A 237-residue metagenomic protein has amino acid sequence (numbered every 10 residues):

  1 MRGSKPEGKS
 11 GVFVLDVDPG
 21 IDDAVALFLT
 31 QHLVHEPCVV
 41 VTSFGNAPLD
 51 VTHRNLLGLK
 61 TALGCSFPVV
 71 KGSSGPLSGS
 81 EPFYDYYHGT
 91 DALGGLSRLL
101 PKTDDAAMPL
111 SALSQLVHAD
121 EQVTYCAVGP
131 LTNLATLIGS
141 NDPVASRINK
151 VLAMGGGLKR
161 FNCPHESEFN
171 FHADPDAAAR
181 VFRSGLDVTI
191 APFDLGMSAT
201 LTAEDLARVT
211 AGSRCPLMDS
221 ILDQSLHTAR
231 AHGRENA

Functional and structural regions predicted by a protein language model:
M1-A237: N-terminal acidic, glycine/proline-rich low-complexity segments
